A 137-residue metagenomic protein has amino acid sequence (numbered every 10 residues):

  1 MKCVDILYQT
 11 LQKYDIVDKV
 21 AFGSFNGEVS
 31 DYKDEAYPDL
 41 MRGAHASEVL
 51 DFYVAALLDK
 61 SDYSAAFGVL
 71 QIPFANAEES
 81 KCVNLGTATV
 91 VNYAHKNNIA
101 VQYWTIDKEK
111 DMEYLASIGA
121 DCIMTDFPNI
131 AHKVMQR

Functional and structural regions predicted by a protein language model:
M1-D121, T125-R137: Short loop-to-alpha-helix "cap/lid" segments that border enzyme active sites across diverse enzyme classes
